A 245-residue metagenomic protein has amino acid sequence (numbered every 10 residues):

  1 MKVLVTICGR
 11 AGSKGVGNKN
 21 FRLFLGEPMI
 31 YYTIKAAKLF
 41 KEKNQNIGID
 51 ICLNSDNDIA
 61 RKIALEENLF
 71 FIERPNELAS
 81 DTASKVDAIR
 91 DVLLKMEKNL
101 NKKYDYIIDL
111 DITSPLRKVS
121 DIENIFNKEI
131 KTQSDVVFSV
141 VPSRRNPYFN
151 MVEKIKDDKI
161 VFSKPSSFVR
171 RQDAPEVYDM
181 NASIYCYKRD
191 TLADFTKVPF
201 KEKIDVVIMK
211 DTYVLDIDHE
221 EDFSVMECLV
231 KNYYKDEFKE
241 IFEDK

Functional and structural regions predicted by a protein language model:
M1-G17: N-terminal nucleotide-binding beta1-loop-alpha1 segment
K2-I7, I30, D50-I51: Hydrophobic targeting segments
M29-G48, K62: A short, N-terminal amphipathic alpha-helix
E42, D58-Y106, S120-N124: Short phosphate-binding loop-to-helix
I47-C52, T212-Y213: Short active-site oxyanion
D87, V177-K245: Conserved alpha/beta core of the MobA/IspD/sugar-nucleotide pyrophosphorylase nucleotidyltransferase superfamily
K103-P115: Short beta-strand-to-loop acidic/aromatic patch adjacent to the donor-nucleotide binding site
S114-K203, V207-I208: Conserved core of the sugar-phosphate nucleotidyltransferase
